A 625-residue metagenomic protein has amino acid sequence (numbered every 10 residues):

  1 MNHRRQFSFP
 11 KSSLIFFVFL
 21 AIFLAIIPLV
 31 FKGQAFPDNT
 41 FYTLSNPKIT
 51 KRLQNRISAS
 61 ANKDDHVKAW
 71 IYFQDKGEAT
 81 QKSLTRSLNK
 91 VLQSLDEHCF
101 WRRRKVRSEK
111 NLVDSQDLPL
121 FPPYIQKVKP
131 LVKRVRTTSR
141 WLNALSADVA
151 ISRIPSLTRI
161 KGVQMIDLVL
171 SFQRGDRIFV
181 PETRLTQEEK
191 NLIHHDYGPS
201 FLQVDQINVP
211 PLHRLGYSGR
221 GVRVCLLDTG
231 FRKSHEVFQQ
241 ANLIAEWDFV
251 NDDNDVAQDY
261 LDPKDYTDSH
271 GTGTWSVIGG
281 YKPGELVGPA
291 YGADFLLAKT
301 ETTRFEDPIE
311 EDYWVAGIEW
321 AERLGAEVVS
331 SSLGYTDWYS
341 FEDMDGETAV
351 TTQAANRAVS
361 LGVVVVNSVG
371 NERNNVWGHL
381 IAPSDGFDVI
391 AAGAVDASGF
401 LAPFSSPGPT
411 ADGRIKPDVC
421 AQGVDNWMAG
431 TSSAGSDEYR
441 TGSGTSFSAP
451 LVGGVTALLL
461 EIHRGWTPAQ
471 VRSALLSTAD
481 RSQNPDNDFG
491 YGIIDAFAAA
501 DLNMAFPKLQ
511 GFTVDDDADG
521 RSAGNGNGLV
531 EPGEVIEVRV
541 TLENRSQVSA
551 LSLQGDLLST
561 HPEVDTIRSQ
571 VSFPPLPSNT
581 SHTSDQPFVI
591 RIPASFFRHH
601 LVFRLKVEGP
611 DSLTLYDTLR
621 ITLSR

Functional and structural regions predicted by a protein language model:
F36-Q187: Inhibitory N-terminal propeptides of secreted protease zymogens
N39-K63, R136-S139, V149, R153-I154 (+4 more regions): N-terminal domain-start motif of subtilase-like serine proteases
R56, F201, A326-S330, A421 (+2 more regions): C-terminal subdomain of the subtilisin-like protease fold in secreted/lumenal serine endopeptidases
D64, K82-S83, P211-W247, N251-E310 (+6 more regions): Subtilisin-like serine protease catalytic core
H213, R220, Y281-G284, L297-D388 (+4 more regions): Substrate-binding/access-modulating region of protease and related hydrolase catalytic domains
E236-I244, V250-Q258, A397-A449, Q483: Catalytic-core environment of secreted peptidases
A298-T302, E327, G423-F489: Hydrolase catalytic cores
D585-R625: Terminal connector regions
